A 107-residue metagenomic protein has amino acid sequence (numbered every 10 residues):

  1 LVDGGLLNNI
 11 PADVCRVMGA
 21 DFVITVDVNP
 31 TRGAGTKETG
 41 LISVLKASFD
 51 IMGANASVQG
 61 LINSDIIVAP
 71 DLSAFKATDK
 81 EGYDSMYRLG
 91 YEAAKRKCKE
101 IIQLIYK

Functional and structural regions predicted by a protein language model:
L1-K107: Patatin-like phospholipase
